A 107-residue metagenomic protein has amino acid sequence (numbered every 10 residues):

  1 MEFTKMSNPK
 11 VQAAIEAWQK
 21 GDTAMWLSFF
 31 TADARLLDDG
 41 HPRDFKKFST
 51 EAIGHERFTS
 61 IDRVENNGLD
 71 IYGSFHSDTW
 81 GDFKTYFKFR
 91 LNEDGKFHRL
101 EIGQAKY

Functional and structural regions predicted by a protein language model:
M1-K20, S28: Short, low-complexity N-terminal intrinsically disordered segments enriched in polar/charged residues
K20-L37: Short, well-ordered alpha-helical segments enriched in acidic and aromatic residues
F30, F75-S77, Q104: Short beta-strand segments enriched in hydrophobic/aromatic residues within well-folded beta-rich domains
A34, L69-I71, K96-F97: Hydrophobic residues embedded in beta-strands of well-ordered beta-sheets
L36, R63-N66, I102: Hydrophobic/anchoring residues in structured secondary elements
K46-R90: Surface-exposed, charged secondary-structure patches
D82-Y107: Short beta-strand edge/turn micro-motifs at domain boundaries
